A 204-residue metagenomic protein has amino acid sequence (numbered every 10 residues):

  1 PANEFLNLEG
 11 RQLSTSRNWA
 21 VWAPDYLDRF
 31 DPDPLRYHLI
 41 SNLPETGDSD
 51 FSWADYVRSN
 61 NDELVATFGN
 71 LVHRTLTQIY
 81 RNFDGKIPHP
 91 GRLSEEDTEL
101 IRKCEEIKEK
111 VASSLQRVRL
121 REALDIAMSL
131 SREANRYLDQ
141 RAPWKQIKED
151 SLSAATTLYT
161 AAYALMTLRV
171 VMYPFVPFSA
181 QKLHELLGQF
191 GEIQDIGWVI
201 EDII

Functional and structural regions predicted by a protein language model:
P1-A54: Alpha-helical recognition segments enriched in aromatics with Gly/Pro capping that present substrate-recognition
P1-N3, P34-N42, V72-L76, A127 (+1 more regions): Short alpha-helical scaffolding segments that buttress acidic/His motifs in well-ordered protein cores
A2-F5, D55, P90-E95, S129 (+1 more regions): A glycine-rich phosphate-binding loop feature that marks nucleotide/adenosyl-phosphate handling sites
N3, H38-S41, S49-S52, G91 (+3 more regions): Short coil/turn segments at secondary-structure boundaries
T15, Y26-L27, Y56-T67, R92 (+5 more regions): Secondary-structure capping and boundary motifs in well-ordered enzyme cores
D48-W53, E105-S113: Short, charged/polar, low-complexity loop and linker segments that flank or interrupt alpha-helical bundles
V72-V111, S131-S151: Conserved, charged catalytic cores of large soluble enzymes
S113, V118-R119, M128-I204: Basic, alpha-helical terminal appendages of large translation-related enzymes
